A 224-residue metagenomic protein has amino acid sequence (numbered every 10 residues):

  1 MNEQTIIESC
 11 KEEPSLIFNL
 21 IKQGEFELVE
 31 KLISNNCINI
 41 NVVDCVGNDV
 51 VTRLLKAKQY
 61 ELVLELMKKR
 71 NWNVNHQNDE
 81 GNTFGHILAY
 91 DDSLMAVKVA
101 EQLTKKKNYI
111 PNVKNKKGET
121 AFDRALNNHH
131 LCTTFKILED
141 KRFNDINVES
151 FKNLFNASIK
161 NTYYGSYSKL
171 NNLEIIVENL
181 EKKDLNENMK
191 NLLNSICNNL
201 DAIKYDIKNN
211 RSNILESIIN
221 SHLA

Functional and structural regions predicted by a protein language model:
M1-D49, D206, I218: N-terminal segments that cap or nucleate solenoid repeat domains
I7, K11, E30-I33, T104 (+9 more regions): Residue-level detector of alpha-helical secondary structure
N19-E25, R53-Q59, I87-M95, R124-L131 (+1 more regions): Ankyrin repeat A-helix N-terminal signature
L28, L62, M95, V99 (+3 more regions): Conserved ankyrin/ankyrin-like repeat signature
K31-I38, L64-N73, E101-I110, K136-N144 (+1 more regions): Ankyrin repeat domain, specifically the short helix-to-loop turn at the C-terminus of the second helix of each repeat
I40-V43, V74-Q77, P111-K114, D145-S150: Ankyrin repeat boundary signal
R70-M95, Y109, K116-E119, D123: A generic tandem-repeat structural signature
